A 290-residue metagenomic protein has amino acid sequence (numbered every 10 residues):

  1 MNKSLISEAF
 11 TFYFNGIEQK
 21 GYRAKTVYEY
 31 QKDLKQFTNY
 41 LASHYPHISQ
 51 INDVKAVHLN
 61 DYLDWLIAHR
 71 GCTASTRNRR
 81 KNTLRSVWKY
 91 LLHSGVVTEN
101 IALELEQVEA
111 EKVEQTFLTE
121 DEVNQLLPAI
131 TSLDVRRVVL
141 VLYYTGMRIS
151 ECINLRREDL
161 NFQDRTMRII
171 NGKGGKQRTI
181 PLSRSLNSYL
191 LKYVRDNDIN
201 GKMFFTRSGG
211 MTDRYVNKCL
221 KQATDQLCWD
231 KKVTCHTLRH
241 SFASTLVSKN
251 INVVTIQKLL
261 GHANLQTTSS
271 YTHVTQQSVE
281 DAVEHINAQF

Functional and structural regions predicted by a protein language model:
M1-F290: Conserved catalytic core of the tyrosine transesterase superfamily
